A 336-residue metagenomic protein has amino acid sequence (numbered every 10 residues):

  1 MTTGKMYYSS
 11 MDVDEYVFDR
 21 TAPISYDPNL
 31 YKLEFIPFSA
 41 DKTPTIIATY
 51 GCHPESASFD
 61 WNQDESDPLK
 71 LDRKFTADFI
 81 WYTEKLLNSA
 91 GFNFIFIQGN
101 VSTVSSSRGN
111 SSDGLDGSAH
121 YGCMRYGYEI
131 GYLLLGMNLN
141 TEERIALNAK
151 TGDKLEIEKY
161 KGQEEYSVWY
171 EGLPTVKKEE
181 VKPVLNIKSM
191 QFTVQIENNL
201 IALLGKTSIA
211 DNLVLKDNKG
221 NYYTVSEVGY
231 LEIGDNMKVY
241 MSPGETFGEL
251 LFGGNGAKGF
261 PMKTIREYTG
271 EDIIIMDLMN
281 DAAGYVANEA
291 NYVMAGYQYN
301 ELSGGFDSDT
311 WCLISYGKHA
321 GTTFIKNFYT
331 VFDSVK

Functional and structural regions predicted by a protein language model:
M1-K336: Non-catalytic substrate/cofactor recognition surfaces at enzyme active-site rims
